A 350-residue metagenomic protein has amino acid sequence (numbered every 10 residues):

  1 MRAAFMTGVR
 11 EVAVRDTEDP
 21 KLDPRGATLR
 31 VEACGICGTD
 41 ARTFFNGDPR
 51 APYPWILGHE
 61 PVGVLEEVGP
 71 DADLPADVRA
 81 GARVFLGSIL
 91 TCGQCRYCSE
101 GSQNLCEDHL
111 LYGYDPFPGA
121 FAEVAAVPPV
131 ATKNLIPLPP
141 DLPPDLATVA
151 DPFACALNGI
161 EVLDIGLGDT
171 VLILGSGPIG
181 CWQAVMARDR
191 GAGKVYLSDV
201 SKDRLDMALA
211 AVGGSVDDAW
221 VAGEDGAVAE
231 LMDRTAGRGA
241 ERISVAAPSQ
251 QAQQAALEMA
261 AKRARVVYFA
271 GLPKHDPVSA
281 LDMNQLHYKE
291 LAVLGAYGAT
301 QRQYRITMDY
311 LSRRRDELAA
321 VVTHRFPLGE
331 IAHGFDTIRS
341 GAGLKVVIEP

Functional and structural regions predicted by a protein language model:
M1, G226, Q254-E258, Q301-P350: C-terminal hydrophobic helical "lid"/dimerization subdomain of Rossmann-like NAD(P)H-dependent oxidoreductases
A3-K21, G38-E67, F85-L86, C106-P116: N-terminal glycine-rich cofactor-binding segment
P20-C34, D48-R96, P139-D141: Glycine-rich beta-strand-centered segment in the early N-terminal region that forms part of a ligand/cofactor-binding
G81, P140-E224: Mid-domain Rossmann-like dinucleotide-binding core that forms the NAD(H)/NADP(H) cofactor-binding site
C92-L174: NAD(P)H dinucleotide-binding glycine-rich loop of Rossmann-like/cofactor-binding domains, especially the beta1-alpha1
G226-G237: Short amphipathic alpha-helix with an adjacent loop that forms part of the alpha/beta core around
Q250-R313, P350: Glycine-rich phosphate-binding loop and adjacent beta-alpha segment of Rossmann(oid) nucleotide-cofactor-binding
